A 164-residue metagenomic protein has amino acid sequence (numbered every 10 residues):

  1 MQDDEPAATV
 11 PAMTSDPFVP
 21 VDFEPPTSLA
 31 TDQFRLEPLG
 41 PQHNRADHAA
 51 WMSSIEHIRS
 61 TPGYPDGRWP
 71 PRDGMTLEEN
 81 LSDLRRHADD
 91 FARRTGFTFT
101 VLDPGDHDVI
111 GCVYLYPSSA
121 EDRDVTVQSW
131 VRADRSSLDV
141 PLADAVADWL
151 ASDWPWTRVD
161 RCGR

Functional and structural regions predicted by a protein language model:
D3-D4: Intrinsic-disorder-associated, low-complexity terminal segments enriched in Asp/Asn/His/Tyr and depleted of Lys/Arg
A8-R135, D144-R164: GNAT-family acyltransferases
L138: Terminal recognition/anchoring or ligand-binding modules at protein termini
